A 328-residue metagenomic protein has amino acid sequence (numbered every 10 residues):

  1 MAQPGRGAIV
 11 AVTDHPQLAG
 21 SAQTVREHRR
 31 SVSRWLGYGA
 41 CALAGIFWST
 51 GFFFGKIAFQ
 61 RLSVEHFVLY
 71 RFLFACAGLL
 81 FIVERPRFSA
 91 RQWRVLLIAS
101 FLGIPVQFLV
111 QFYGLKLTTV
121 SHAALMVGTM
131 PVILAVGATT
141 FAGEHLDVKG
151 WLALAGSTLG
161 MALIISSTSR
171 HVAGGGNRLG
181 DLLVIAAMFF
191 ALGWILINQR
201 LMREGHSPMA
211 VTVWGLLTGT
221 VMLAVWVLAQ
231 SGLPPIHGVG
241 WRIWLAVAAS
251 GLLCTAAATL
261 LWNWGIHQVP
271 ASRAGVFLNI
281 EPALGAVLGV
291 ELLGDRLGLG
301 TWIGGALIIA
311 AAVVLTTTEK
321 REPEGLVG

Functional and structural regions predicted by a protein language model:
A2-H66, A173-R200, G219-V225, V327-G328: Glycine-/small-residue-enriched transmembrane alpha-helix faces in small-molecule transporters and effluxers
V32-Y38, R61-E65, L69, F88-R94 (+4 more regions): Juxtamembrane helix-entry segments on the extracytoplasmic side of multipass membrane proteins
I46-F52, L80-V127, G137, L163 (+1 more regions): Specific transmembrane alpha-helical segments of multi-pass solute transporters/efflux pumps, especially DMT/EamA
S49, L73-A77, T158, L192 (+3 more regions): Small-residue-rich packing faces within the transmembrane alpha-helices of Major Facilitator Superfamily
A58, F67, R71, G114 (+6 more regions): Hydrophobic/aromatic residues within transmembrane alpha-helices of multi-pass small-molecule transporters
H66-A77, G103, F108, F112-L154 (+3 more regions): Specific alpha-helical transmembrane segments that line the substrate/conduction pathway and gating interfaces
V68-Y70, A123-T129, I197-T220, G251-E291: Helix-helix packing/entry segments at the starts of transmembrane helices
L79, L146-T168, M188, L223 (+3 more regions): Hydrophobic transmembrane alpha-helices of multi-pass small-molecule transport proteins
